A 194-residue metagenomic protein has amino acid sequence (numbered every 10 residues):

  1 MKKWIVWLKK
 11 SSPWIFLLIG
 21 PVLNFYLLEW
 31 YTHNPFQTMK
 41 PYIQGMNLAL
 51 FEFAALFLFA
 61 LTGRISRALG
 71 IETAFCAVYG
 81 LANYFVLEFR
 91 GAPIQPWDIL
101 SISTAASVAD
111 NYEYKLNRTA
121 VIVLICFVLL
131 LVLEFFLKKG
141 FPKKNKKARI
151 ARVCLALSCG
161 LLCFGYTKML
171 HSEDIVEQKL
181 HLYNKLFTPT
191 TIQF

Functional and structural regions predicted by a protein language model:
K2-F187: Transmembrane and membrane-interface helices of multi-pass, inner-membrane envelope-modifying transferases
T191-F194: Short extracytoplasmic
